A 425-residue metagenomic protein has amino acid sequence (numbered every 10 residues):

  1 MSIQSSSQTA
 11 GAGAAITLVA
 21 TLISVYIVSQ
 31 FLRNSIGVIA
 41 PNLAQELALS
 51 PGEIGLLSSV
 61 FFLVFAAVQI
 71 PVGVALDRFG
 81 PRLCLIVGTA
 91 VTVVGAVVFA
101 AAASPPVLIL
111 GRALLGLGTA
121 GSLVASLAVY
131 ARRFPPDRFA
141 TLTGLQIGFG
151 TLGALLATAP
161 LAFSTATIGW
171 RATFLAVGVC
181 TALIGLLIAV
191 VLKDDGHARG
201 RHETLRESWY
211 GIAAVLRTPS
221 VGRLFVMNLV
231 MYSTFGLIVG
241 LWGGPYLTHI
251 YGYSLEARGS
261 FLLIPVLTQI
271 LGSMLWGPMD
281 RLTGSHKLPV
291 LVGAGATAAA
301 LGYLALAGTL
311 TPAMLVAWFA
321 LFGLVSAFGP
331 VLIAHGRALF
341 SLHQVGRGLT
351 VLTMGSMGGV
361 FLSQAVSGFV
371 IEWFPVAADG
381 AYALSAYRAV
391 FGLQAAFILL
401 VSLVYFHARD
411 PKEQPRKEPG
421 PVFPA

Functional and structural regions predicted by a protein language model:
I3-G11, D194-F225, P421-A425: Juxtamembrane intracellular "pre-TM" segments in multi-pass secondary transporters
I36-G37, P219-W276, S363-G368: Extracytoplasmic gate region of multi-pass secondary transporters
A48, G80, A101-V107, P135 (+2 more regions): Helix-breaking motifs and short loop linkers at transmembrane-helix boundaries and internal kinks in secondary membrane
A67-P106: Conserved MFS/SLC helix-loop-helix module at the cytosolic interface between two early adjacent transmembrane helices
V68-G80, G272-S285, I371: Helix-to-loop junctions at the C-terminal end of transmembrane segments in multipass secondary transporters
R78-G88, R281-G295: Cytoplasmic membrane-interface "Motif A"-like loop-to-helix N-cap segments of 12-TM Major Facilitator Superfamily
P105, G111-G150: Cytoplasmic helix-loop-helix junction between adjacent transmembrane helices in 12-TM secondary transporters
P136, L145-D194: Helix-loop-helix hairpin linking two adjacent transmembrane segments in secondary transporters
